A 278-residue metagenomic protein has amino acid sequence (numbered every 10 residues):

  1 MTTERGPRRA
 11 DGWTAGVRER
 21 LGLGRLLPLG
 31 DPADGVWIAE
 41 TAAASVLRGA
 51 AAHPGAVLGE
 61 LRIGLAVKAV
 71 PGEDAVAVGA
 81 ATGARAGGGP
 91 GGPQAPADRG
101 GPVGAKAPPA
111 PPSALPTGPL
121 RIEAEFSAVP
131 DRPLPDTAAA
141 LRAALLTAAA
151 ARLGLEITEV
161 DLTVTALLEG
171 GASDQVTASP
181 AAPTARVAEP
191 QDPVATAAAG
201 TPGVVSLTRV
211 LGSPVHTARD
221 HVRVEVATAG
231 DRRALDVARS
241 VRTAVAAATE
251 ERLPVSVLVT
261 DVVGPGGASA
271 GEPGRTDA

Functional and structural regions predicted by a protein language model:
M1-Q175, P180-A278: Terminal low-complexity, intrinsically disordered regions
